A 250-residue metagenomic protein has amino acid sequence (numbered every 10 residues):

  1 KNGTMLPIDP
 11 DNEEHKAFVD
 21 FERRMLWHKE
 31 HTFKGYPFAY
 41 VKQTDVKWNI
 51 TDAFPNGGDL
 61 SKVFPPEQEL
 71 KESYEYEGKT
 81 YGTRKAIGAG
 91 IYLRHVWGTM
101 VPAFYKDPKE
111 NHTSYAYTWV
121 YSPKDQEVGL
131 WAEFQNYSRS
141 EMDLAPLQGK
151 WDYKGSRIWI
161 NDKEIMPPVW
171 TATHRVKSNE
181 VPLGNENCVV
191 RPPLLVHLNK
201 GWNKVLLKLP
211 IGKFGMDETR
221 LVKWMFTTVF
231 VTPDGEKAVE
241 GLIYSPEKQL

Functional and structural regions predicted by a protein language model:
K1-N111, R139, W170, K208-L250: Accessory carbohydrate-binding/adhesion or oligomerization-edge regions at the termini of glycan-active proteins
P102-Y105, K124, S140-M142, S178-V181: Short secondary-structure boundary micro-motifs
D107-S114, E186-C188: Short linear interaction motifs
A116-G129, L194-K200: Extracellular and analogous surface-interaction loops
W119-Y121, W131-E133, L206-K208, V229: Residue-level recognition of well-ordered beta-strand positions that form the cores of beta-sheet-rich folds across
S122-K124, N136, K200, I211 (+1 more regions): Non-catalytic surface loops within mature trypsin-like serine protease
K124-Q148: A short beta-strand element within beta-rich, extracytoplasmic domains of secreted/secretory-pathway proteins
L144, G149-F226: Beta-strand-rich ligand-recognition modules
